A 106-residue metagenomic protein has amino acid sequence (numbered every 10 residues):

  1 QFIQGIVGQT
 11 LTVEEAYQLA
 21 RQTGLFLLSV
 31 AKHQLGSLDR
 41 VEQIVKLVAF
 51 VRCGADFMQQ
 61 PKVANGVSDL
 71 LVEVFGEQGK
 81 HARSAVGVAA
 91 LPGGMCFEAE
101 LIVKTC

Functional and structural regions predicted by a protein language model:
Q1-C106: Short, polar/acidic, helix-capping and beta-turn segments at strand->helix junctions that line the mouths
